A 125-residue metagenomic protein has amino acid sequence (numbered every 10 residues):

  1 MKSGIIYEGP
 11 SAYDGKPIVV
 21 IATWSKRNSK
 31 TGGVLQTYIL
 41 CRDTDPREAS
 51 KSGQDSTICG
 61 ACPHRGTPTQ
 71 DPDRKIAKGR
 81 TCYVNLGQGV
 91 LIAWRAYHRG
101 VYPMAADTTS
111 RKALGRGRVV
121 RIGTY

Functional and structural regions predicted by a protein language model:
M1-Y125: Class I S-adenosyl-L-methionine
